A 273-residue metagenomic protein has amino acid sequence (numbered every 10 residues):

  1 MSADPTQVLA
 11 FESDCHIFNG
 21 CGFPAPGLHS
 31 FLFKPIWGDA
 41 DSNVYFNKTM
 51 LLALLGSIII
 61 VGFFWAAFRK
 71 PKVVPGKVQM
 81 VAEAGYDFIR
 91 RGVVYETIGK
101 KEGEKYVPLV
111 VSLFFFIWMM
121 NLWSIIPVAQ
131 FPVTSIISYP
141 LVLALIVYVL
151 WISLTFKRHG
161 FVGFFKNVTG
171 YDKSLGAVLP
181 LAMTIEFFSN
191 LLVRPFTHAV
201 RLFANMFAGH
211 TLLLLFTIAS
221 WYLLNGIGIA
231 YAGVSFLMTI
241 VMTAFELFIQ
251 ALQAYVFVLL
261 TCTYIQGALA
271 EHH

Functional and structural regions predicted by a protein language model:
S2-H273: Selective transmembrane helix interface/packing segments
